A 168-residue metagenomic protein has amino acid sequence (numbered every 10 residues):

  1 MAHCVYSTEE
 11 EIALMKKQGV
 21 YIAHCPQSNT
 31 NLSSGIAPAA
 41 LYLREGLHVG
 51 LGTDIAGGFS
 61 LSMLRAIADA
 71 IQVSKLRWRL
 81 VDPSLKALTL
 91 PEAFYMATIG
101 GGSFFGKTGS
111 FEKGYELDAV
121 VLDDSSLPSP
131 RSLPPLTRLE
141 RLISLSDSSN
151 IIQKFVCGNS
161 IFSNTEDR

Functional and structural regions predicted by a protein language model:
M1-G57: Active-site core of metal-dependent hydrolases
C4-V5, K75, S125, N159: Flexible loop residues that form catalytic and substrate-binding hotspots at small-molecule/glycan-binding clefts
E10, N31-L32, L80, P130 (+1 more regions): Glycine/Thr-rich phosphate-binding loops of Rossmann-like dinucleotide-binding domains
I12-A13, F111-E112, I143: Short secondary-structure boundary/capping segments
T30-S34, G52-G57, L80-S84, S149-C157: Short C-terminal domain-edge/linker segments immediately following a structured domain
S34, L61-S62, L133: Short Asp/Glu-rich motifs
A39-P128: His/Asp/Glu-enriched, well-ordered alpha-helical/loop segment that forms or immediately abuts the divalent-metal
E116-D167: C-terminal cap of metal-dependent C-N hydrolases
